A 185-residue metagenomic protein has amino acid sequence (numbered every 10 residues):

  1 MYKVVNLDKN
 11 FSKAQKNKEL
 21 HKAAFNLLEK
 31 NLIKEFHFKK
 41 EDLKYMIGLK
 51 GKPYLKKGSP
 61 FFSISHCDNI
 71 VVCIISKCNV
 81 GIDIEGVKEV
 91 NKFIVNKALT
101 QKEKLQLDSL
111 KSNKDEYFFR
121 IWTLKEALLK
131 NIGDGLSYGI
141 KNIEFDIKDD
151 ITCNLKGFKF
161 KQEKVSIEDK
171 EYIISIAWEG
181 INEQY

Functional and structural regions predicted by a protein language model:
M1-Y185: Core catalytic alpha/beta fold that binds nucleotide/phospho-ligands
